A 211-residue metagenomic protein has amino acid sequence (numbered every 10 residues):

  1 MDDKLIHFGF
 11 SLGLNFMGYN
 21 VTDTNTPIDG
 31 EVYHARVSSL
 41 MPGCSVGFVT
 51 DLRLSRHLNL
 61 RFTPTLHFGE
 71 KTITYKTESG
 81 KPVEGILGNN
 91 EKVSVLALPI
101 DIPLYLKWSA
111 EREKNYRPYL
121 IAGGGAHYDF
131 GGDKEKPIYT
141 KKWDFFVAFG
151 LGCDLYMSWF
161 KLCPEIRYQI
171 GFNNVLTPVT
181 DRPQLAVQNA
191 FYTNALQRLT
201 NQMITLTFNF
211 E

Functional and structural regions predicted by a protein language model:
M1-P42, M203, N209-E211: Short glycine/proline- and aromatic-enriched beta-strand/turn motifs that initiate or cap beta-hairpins
D2, L52-R56, W108-K114, L155-M157 (+1 more regions): Outer-membrane beta-barrel strand-turn architecture
K4-I6, L40-C44, L96-I100, Y116 (+2 more regions): Residues that define the transmembrane beta-barrel architecture of outer-membrane proteins
I6-L12, L60-P64, I100-I102, P118-G124 (+3 more regions): Transmembrane beta-strands of outer-membrane beta-barrel proteins
L14-G18, L66-E70, A110, G124-F130 (+3 more regions): Transmembrane beta-strands of outer-membrane beta-barrel pores
G18, L58-L60, K114, W159-L162: Repeated loop/turn-to-beta-strand initiation elements of outer-membrane beta-barrel proteins
T22-V37, E70-V95, G131-T140, L176-L196: Flexible, solvent-exposed loop segments that connect beta-strands
S158-E211: Predominantly the C-terminal beta-signal and adjacent terminal strand-loop region of outer-membrane beta-barrel
